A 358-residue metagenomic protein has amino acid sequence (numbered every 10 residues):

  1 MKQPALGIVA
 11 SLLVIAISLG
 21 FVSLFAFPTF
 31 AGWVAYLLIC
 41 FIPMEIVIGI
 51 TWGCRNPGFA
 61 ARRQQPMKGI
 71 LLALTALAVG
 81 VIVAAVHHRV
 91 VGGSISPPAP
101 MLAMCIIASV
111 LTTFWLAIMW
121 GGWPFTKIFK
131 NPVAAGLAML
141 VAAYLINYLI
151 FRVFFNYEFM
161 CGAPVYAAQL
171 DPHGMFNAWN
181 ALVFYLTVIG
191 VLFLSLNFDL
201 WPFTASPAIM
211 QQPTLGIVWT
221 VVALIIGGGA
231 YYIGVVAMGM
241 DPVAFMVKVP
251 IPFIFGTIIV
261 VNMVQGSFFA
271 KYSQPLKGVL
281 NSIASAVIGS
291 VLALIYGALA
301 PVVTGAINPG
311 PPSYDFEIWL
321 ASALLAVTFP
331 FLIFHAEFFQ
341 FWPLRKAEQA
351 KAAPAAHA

Functional and structural regions predicted by a protein language model:
M1, V47-K68, G92-G93, T113-L137 (+5 more regions): Cytoplasmic membrane-interface regions of multi-pass membrane proteins
M1-G53, A323-F329: N-terminal signal-anchor module of multipass membrane proteins
P4-F21, L71-G80, V141-Y144, W219-I226 (+1 more regions): Alpha-helical transmembrane segments
G20-F41, F59-P66, A84-I107, K127-V133 (+5 more regions): Membrane-helix interface and helix-disruption motif detector
F25-F30, F151-F155, A326, P330-K351: Long, flexible, surface-exposed domains enriched in hydrophobic/aromatic residues that mediate membrane interaction
L37-G49, C105-L116, V183-L194, M246-M263 (+1 more regions): Generic alpha-helical transmembrane segments
A76-G80, A143-Y148, L280-A298: Hydrophobic alpha-helical membrane segments
I82-V83, L137, V141, L149-I150 (+3 more regions): Fold-core signature of tandem repeat domains
